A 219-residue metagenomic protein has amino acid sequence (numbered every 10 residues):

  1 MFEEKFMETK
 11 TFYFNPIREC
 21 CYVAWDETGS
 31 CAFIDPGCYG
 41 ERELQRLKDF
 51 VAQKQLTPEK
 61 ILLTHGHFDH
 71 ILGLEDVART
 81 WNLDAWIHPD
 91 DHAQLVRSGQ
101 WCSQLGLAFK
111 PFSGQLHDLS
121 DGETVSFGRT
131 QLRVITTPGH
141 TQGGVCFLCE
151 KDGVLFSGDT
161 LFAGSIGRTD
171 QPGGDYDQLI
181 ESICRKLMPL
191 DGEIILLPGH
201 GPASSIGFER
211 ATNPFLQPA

Functional and structural regions predicted by a protein language model:
E4-K54, F147-G158: Conserved beta-strand hairpin/beta-sheet module of binuclear metal-dependent hydrolase folds, prominently
K5-M7, Q115, D121-E123, G128-R133 (+1 more regions): Short beta-strand or tight-loop elements that sit immediately N-terminal to catalytic metal-binding acidic residues
E8, T57-P58, G192: Short loop/turn motifs at secondary-structure junctions
F12-Y13, G114-L116, T136-P138: Short Gly/Pro-enriched turn/cap motifs at secondary-structure boundaries
A32-D35, K60-L63, T136: Short catalytic-loop micro-motif centered on adjacent basic/acidic residues
C38-L44, K48-F127, A211-F215: Active-site HxH/HxHxD metal-binding segment of metal-dependent hydrolases
C38-Y39, W101, Q131-A219: Metallo-beta-lactamase
